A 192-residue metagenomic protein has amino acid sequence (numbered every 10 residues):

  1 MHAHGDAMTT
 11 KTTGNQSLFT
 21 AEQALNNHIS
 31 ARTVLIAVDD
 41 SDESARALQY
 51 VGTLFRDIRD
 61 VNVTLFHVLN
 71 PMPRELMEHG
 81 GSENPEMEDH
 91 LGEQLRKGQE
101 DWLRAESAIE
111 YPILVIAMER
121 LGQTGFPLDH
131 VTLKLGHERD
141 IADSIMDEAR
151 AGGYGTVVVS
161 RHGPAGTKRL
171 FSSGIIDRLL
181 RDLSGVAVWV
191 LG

Functional and structural regions predicted by a protein language model:
M1-Q49, T53, D60, T156 (+1 more regions): Intrinsically disordered or low-complexity boundary/linker segments at protein termini and domain junctions
H2-A24, I29, P112-V157: Structural beta-alpha unit
A24-G98, H130: Small/aliphatic-rich secondary-structure junction motif
S30-A31, D140-D143, T156-D182: Glycine-rich, Arg-bearing micro-motifs that act as flexible, cationic patches
A37-V38, K134-L135, S160: Active-site-adjacent beta-strand anchor residues
S44, E110, S172, I176: Short, conserved glycine- and acidic-residue-centered signature motifs in active-site or ligand-binding loops
G81-E83, E148-R150, I175-D177: Short, hinge-like loop/turn segments at secondary-structure boundaries
L95-I116: Low-complexity, serine/threonine/proline-enriched polar segments
